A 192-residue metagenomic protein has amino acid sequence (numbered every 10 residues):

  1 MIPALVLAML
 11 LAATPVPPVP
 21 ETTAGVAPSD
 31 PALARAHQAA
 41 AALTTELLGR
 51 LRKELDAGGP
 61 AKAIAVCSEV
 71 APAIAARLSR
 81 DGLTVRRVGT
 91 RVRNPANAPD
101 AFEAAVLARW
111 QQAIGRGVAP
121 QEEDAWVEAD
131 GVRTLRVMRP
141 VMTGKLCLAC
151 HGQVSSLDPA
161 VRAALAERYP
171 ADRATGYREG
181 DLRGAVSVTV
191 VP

Functional and structural regions predicted by a protein language model:
P3-A13: Bacterial N-terminal signal peptides
P17-L146, S156-P192: Extracytoplasmic c-type cytochrome modules immediately beyond a signal peptide or single-pass transmembrane anchor
A149: Short, cysteine/histidine-rich loop/knuckle motifs that typically chelate Zn2+
Q153: Cys/His-rich metal-chelating microdomains
